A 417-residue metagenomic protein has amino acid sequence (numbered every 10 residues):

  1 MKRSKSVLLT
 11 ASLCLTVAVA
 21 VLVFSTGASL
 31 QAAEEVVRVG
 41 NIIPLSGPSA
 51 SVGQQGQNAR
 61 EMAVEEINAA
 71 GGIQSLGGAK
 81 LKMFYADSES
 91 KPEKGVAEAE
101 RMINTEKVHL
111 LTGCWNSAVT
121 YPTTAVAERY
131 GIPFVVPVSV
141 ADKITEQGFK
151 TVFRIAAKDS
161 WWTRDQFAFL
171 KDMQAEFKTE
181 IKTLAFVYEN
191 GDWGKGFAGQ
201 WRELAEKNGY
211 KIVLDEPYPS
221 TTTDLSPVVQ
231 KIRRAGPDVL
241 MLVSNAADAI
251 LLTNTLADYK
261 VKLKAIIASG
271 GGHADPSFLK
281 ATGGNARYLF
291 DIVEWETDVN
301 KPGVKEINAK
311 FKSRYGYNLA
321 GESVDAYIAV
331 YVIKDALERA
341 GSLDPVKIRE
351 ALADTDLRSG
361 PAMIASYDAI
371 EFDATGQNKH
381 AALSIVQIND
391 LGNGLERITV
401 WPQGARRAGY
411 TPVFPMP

Functional and structural regions predicted by a protein language model:
K2-K5, A11, A18-P417: Extracytosolic ligand-binding ectodomains
